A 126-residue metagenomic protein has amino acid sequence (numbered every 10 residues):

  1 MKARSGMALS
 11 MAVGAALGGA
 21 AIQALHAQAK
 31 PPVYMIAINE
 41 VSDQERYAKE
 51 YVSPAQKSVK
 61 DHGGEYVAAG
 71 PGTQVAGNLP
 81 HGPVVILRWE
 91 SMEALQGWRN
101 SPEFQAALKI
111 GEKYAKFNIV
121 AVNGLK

Functional and structural regions predicted by a protein language model:
M1-M11: Bacterial N-terminal signal peptides that target proteins for export
S10-G14, G18-P83, R88-N100, N123-K126: Short S/T/G/P-rich N-terminal loop/turn motif that feeds into the first structured element of a domain
K57-S58, I110-E112: Short, conserved catalytic or adaptor-binding loops enriched in Gly and charged residues
E103-K109, A115: A common structural junction motif
E112-K126: C-terminal end-helix/capping segment
